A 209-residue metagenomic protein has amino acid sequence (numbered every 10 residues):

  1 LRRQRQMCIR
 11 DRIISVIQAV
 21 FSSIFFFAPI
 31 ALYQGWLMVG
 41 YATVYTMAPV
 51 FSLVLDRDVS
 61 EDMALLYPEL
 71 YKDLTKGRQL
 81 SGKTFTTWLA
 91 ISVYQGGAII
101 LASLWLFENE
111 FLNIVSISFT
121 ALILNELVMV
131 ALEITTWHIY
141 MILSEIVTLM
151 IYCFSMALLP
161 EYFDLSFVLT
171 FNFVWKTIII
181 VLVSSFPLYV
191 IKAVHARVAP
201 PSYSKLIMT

Functional and structural regions predicted by a protein language model:
R2-Q6, R10-M141, L149-F163, V181-I207: Membrane-embedded transport module
P160-W175: Extracellular/periplasmic helix-loop-helix junctions in multi-pass membrane proteins
